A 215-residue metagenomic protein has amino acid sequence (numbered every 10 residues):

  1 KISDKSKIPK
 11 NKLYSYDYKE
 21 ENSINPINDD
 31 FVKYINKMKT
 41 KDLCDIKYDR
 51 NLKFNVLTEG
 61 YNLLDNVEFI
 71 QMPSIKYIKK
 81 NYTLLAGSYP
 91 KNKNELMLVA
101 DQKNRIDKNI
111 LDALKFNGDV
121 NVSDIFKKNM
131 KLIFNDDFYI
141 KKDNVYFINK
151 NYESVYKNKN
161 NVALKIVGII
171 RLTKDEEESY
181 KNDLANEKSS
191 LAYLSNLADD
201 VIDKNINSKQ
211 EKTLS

Functional and structural regions predicted by a protein language model:
K1-S215: Basic-flanked hydrophobic alpha-helices used for secretion and membrane insertion
